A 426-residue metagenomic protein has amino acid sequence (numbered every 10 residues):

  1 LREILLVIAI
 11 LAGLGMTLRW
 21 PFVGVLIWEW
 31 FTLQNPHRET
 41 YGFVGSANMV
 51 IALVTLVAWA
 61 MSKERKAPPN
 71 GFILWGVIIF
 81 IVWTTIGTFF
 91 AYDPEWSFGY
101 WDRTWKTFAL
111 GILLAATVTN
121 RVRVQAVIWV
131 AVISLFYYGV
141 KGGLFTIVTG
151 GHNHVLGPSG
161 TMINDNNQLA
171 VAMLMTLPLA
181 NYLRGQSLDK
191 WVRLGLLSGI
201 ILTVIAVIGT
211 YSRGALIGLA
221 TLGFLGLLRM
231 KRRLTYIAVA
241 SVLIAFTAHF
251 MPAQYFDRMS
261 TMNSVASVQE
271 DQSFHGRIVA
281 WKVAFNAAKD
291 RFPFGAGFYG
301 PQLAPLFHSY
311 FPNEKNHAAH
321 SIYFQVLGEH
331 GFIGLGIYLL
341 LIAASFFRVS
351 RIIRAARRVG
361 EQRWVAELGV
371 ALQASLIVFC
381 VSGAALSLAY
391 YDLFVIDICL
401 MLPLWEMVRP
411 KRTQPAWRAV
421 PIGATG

Functional and structural regions predicted by a protein language model:
L1-E3, G42-V50, Y100, M162-M173 (+3 more regions): Membrane-interface micro-motifs in multi-pass membrane enzymes
L1-I86, Y92-E95, G99, T119-W129 (+5 more regions): Transmembrane signal-anchor hairpin modules in multi-pass inner-membrane enzymes, especially those that act on
I8-T17, T55, I81-F89, K106-L110 (+8 more regions): Alpha-helical transmembrane segments of multi-pass inner-membrane proteins
W30-Y41, L327-H330, R363-W405: Membrane helix-loop boundary segments at the extracytoplasmic
L53-A58, I237, S241-V242, L341-A344 (+1 more regions): Transmembrane alpha-helices of multi-pass inner-membrane enzymes
H152-G160, V265-K282, N286-H330, R351-A366 (+1 more regions): Long extracytoplasmic/lumenal interhelical loops at the membrane interface of multi-pass membrane proteins
G223, H330-S375, L400-M401, E406 (+1 more regions): Hydrophobic transmembrane alpha-helices and their immediate junctions
F250-T261: Hydrophobic alpha-helical transmembrane segments in integral membrane proteins
